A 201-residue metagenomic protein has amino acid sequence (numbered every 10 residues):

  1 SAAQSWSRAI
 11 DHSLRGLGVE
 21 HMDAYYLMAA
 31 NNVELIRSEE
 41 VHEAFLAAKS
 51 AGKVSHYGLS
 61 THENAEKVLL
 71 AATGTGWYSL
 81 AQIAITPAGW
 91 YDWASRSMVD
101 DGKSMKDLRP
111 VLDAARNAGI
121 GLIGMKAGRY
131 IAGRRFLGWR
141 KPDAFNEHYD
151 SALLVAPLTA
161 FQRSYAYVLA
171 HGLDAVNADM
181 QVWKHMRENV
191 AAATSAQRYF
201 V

Functional and structural regions predicted by a protein language model:
S1-Q4, M28: Structural motif corresponding to the early beta-alpha repeats
Q4-S5, Q181: Short acidic alpha-helix initiation/capping motifs at coil-to-helix transition points, especially at protein N-termini
S5-Y25, A47-A51: CE4/NodB-like, metal-dependent polysaccharide N-deacetylase domain that modifies extracellular/periplasmic N-acetylated
L27-V201: Beta/alpha (TIM)-barrel catalytic core signal, keyed to glycine-rich beta->alpha loops juxtaposed to Asp/Glu that bind
